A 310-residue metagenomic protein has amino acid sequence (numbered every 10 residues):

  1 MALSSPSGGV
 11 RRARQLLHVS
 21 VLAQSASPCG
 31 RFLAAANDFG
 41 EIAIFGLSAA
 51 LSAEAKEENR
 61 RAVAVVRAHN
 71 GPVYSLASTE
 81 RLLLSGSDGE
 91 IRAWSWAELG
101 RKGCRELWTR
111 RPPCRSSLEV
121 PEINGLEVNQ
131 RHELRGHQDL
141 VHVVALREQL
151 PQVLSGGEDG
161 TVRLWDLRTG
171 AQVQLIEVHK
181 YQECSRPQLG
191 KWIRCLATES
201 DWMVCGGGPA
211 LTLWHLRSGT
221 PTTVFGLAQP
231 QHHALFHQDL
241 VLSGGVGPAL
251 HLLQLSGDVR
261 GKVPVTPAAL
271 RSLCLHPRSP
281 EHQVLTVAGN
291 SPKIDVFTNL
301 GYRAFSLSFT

Functional and structural regions predicted by a protein language model:
A2-L17, A49-N70, E98-H142, A171-C195 (+3 more regions): Inter-blade linker and blade-boundary elements of WD-repeat/beta-propeller domains
R14-G40: Beta-strand-rich domains and repeat architectures in extracellular enzymes and scaffolds, especially beta-propellers
Q24-G30, N70, S75-R81, G125-V128 (+8 more regions): Loop/turn segments within WD40 beta-propeller blades
C29, A36-F39, L47, S85-E90 (+7 more regions): Conserved strand-to-loop turn within each blade of WD40 beta-propeller repeats
I42-L47, I91-A97, E127, V144 (+5 more regions): WD40-repeat beta-propellers
S155-H215: Aromatic-anchored, glycine/proline-accented short structural segments that stabilize local strand-turns or short
E199-L213, T222-S256: Loop/turn-rich, solvent-exposed surfaces of beta-rich toroidal or solenoidal domains
R278-T310: Blade-level signature of beta-propeller repeat domains, shared across WD40, Kelch, NHL, RCC1 and BNR/Asp-box propellers
